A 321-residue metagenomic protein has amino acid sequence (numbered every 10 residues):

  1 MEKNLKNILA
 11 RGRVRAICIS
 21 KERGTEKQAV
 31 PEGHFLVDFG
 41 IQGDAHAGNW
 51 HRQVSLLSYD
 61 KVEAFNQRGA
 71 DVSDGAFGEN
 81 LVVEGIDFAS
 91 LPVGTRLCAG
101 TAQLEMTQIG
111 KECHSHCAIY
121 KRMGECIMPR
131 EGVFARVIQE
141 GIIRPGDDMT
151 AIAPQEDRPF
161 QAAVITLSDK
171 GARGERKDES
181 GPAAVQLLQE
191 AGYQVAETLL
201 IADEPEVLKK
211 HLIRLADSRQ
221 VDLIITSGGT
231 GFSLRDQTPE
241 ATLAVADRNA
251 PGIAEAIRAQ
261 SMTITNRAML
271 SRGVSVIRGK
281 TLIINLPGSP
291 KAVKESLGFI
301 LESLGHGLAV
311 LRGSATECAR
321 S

Functional and structural regions predicted by a protein language model:
M1-R158: Metal-cofactor-dependent catalytic cores
V72-G75, E197-T198, G313-C318: Flexible, glycine/charged-enriched surface loops at secondary-structure junctions
R130-A135, R144-P145, A151, E156-Q161 (+1 more regions): Internal alpha/beta core interface subdomains
D157-D203, V207: Glycine-rich phosphate/diphosphate-binding loop of Rossmann-like nucleotide-binding domains
I165-T166, T226-S227, N285-P287: Short beta-strand segments
Q186-Q189, V195-T226, G231-V245: N-terminal small/polar loop signature for handling phosphorylated ligands or for N-terminal nucleophile
T238-S321: Proline/glycine-rich low-complexity loops and linkers
